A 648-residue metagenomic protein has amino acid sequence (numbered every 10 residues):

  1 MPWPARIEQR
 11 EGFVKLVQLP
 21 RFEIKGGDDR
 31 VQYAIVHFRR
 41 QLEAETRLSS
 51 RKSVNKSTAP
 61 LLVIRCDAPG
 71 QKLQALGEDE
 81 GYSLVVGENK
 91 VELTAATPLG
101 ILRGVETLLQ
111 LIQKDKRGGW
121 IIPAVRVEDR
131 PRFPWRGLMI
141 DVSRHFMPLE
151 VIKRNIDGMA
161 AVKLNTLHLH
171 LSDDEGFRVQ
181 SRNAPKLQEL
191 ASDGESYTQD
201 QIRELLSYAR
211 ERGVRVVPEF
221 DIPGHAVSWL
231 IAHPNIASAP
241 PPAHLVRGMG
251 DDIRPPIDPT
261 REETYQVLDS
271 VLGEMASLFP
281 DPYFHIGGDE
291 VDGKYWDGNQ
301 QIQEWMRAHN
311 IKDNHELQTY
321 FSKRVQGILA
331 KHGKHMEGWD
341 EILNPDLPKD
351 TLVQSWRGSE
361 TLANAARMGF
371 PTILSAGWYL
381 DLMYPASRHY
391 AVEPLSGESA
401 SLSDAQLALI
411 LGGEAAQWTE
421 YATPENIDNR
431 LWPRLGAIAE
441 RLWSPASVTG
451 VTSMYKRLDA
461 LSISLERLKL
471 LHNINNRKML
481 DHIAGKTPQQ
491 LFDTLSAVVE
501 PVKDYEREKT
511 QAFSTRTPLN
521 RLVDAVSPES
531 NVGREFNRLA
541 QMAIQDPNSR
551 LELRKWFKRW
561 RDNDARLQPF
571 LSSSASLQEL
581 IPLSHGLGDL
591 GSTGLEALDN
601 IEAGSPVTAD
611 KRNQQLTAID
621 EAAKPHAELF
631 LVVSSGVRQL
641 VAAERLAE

Functional and structural regions predicted by a protein language model:
M1-F133, L442-P445, T449-T452, K456-S464 (+1 more regions): Contiguous, structured surface segment used for ligand recognition
P2, E8-Q9, V17-Q18, K25 (+8 more regions): Substrate-binding groove of N-acetylhexosamine-processing glycoside hydrolases
L48, L164, V214, K334 (+1 more regions): Short glycine/serine/threonine/alanine-rich loop segments
A68-G70, I222-G224, D289-G293, I342-N344: Short, internal active-site loops enriched in acidic
L73-Y283, N299, R324, I328 (+2 more regions): Feature activates predominantly on carbohydrate-active enzymes
F177-V179, H225-S228, K294-W296, D346-P348 (+2 more regions): Extracytoplasmic/secreted cell-surface and envelope-processing proteins
D289-E304, H309-I311: N-terminal leader/propeptide and maturation segments of large enzyme subunits in energy/redox metabolism and hydrolases
